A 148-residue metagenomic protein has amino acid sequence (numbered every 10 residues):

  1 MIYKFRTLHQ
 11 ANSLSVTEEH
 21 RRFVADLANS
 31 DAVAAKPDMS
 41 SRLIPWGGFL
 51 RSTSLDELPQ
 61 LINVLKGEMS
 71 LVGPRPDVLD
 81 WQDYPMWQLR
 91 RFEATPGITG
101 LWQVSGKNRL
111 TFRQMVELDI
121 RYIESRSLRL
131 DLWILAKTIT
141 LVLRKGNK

Functional and structural regions predicted by a protein language model:
M1-K148: Conserved small/aromatic sequence motifs within transmembrane helices
